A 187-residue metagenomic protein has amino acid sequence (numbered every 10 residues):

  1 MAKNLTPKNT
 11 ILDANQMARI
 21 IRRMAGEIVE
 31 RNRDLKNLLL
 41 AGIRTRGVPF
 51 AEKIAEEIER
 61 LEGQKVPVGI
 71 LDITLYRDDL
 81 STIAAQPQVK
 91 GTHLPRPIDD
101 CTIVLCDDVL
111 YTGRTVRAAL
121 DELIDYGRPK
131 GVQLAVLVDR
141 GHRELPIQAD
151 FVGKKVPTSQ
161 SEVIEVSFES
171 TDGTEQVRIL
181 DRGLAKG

Functional and structural regions predicted by a protein language model:
M1-G187: PRPP-associated nucleotide enzymes
